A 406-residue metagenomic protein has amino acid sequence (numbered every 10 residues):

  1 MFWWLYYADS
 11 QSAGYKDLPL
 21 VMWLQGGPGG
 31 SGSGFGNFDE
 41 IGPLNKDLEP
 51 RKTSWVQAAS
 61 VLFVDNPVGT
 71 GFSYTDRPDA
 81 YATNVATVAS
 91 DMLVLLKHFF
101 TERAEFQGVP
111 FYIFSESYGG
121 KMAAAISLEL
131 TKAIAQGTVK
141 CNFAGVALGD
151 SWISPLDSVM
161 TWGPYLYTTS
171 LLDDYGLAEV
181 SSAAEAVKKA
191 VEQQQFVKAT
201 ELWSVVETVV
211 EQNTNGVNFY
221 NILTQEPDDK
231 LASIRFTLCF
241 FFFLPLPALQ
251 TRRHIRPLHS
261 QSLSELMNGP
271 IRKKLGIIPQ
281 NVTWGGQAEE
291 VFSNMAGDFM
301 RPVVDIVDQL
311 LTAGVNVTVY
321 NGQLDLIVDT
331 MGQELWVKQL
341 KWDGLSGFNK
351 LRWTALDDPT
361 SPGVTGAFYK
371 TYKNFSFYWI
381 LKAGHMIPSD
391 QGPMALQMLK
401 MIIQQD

Functional and structural regions predicted by a protein language model:
M1-D406: Terminal and linker regions of secretory-pathway proteins
